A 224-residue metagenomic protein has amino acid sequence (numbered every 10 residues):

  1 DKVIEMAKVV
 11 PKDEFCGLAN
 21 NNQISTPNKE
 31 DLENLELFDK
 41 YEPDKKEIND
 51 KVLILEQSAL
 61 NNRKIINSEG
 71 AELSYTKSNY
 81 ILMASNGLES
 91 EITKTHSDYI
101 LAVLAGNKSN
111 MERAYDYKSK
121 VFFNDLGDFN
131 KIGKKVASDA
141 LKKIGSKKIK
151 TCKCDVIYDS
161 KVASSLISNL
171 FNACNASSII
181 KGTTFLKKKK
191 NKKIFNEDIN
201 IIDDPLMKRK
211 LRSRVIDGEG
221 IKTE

Functional and structural regions predicted by a protein language model:
D1-R214: Active-site bordering "gate/hinge" segments that shape substrate access to catalytic or cofactor-binding pockets
G218-E224: Short, intrinsically disordered, charge-balanced linker/junction segments flanking boundaries in proteins
